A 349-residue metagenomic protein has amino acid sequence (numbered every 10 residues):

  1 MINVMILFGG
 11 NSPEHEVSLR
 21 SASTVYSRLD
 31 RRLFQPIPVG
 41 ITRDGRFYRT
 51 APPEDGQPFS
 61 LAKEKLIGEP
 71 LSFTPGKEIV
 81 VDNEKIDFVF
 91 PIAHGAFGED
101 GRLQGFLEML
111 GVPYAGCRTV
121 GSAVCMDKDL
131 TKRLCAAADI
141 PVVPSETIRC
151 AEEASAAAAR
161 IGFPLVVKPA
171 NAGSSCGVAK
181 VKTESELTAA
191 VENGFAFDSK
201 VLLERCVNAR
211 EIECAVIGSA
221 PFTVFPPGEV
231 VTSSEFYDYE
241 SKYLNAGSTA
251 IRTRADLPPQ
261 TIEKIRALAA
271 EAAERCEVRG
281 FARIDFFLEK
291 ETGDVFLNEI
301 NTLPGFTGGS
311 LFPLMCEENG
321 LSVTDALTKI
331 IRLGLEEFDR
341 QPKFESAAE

Functional and structural regions predicted by a protein language model:
M1-V120, V124-M126, L130, R149-A156 (+3 more regions): ATP-binding N-terminal substructure of ATP-dependent carboxylate-amine bond-forming enzymes
I2, D139, P258-E349: ATP-dependent carboxylate activation and anion-phosphoryl transfer catalytic cores that bind Mg-ATP to form
I2-F8, S12-P13, R20, S122-R210: Active-site nucleotide/adenylate-binding loops and adjacent lid/helix of ATP-dependent enzymes
P36, P113-Y114, V142, L165 (+1 more regions): Hydrophobic beta-strand scaffold residues
P53-Q57, R133-C135, I161-G162, E184 (+2 more regions): Short, hinge-like loop/turn segments at secondary-structure boundaries
I148, V178-T183, V216-S219, E289 (+2 more regions): Short beta-strand-to-turn element immediately C-terminal to the catalytic PLP-Schiff-base lysine in fold type I
K182-A267, G293-F296: Phosphate-binding site of ATP-dependent enzymes
